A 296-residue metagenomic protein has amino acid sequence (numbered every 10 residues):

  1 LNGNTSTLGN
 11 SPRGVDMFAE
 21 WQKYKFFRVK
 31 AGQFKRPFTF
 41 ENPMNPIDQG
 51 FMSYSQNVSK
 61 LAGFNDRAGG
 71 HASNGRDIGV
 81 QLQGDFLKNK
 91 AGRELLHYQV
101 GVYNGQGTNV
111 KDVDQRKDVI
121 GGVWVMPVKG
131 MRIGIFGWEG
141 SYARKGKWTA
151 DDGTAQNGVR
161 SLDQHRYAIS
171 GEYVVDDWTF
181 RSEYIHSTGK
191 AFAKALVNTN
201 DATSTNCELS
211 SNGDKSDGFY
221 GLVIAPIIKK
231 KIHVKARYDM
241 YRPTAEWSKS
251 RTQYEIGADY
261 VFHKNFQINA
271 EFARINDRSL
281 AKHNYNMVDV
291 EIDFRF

Functional and structural regions predicted by a protein language model:
L1-G105, V113-I120, W124-I135, Y220-K235 (+2 more regions): Outer membrane beta-barrel
F18-Q22, Q33, N42, F51 (+1 more regions): Outer-membrane beta-barrel pore domains
V110-R116, L162, S216: Interfacial loop-to-helix transition and helix-capping segments at the boundaries of transmembrane helices
